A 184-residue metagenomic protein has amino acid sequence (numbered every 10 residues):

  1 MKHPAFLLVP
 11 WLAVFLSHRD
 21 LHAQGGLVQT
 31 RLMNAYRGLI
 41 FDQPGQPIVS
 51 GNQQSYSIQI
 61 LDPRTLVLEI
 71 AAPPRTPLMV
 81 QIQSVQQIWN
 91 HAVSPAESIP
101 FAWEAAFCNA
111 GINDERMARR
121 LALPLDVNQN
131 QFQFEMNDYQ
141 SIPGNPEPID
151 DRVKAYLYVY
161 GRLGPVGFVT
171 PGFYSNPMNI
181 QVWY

Functional and structural regions predicted by a protein language model:
M1-P4: Positively charged n-region of N-terminal signal peptides that target proteins for export
L8-F15: Bacterial N-terminal signal peptides
L21-A106, E147-Y160, G164-Y184: N-terminal small/polar-rich segments of proteins
P95-Q133: Terminal beta-strand-rich extracellular "head" domains that mediate receptor/glycan or other ligand binding
L123-G164: Acidic, glycine-rich flexible loop segments
